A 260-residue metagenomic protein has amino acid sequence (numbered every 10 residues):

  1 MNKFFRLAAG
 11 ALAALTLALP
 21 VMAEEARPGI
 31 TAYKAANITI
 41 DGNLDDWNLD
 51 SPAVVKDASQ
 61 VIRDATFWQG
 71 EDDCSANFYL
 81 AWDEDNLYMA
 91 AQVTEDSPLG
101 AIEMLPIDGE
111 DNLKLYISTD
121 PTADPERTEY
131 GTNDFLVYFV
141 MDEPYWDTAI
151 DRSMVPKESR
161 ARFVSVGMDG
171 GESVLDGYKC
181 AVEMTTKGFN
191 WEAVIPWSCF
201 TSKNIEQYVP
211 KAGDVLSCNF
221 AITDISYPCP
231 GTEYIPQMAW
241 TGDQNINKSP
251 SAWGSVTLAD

Functional and structural regions predicted by a protein language model:
M1-A9: Bacterial N-terminal signal peptides that target proteins for export
A9-A18: Bacterial N-terminal signal peptides
L19-A23: Sec/Tat signal peptide C-region and signal peptidase I cleavage site
E24-D260: Structural preference for beta-rich elements and adjacent junctions enriched in aromatics
